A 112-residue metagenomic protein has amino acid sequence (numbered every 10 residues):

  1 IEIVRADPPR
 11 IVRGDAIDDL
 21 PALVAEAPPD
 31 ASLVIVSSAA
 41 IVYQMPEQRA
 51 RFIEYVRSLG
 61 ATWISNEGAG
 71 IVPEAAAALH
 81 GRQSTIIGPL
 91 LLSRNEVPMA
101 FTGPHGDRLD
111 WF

Functional and structural regions predicted by a protein language model:
I1-F112: Alpha-helical subdomain
